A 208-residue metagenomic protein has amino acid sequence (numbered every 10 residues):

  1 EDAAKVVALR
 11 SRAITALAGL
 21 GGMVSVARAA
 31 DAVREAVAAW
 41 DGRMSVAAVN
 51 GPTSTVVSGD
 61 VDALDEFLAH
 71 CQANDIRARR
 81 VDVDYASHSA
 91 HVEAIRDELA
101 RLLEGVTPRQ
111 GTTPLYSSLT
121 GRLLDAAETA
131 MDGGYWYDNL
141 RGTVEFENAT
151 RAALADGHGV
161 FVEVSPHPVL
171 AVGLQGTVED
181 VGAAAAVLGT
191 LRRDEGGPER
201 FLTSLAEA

Functional and structural regions predicted by a protein language model:
E1-L170: Acyltransferase
G22, I95-L99, E179-V181, S204-E207: Short, hinge-like loop/turn segments at secondary-structure boundaries
A126-E128, G173, E199-L202: Short conserved micro-motifs at the rims of enzyme active sites and ligand-binding pockets
H167-D180: Short Gly/Thr/Asp-enriched flexible loops that form oxyanion-binding sites at enzyme active sites
D180-A208: Short, flexible loop segments at boundaries between secondary-structure elements
